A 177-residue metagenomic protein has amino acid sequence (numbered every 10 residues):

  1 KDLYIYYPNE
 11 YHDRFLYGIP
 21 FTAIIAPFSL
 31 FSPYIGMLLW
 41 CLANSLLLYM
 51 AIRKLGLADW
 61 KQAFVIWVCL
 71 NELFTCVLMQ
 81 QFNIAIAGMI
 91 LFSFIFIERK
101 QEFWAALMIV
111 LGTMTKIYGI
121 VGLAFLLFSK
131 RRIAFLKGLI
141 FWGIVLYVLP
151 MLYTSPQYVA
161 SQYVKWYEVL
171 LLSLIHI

Functional and structural regions predicted by a protein language model:
K1-W104, S129-I175: Primarily membrane-embedded glycan-assembly and transfer machineries that use lipid-linked glycans
F103-L127: Membrane-interface alpha helices of multi-pass inner-membrane proteins
